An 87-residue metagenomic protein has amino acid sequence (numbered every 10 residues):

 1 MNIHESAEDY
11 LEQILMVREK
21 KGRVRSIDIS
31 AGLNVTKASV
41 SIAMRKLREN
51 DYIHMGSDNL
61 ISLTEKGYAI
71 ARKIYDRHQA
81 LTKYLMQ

Functional and structural regions predicted by a protein language model:
N2-V35: N-terminal helix-turn-helix DNA-binding core of bacterial DNA-binding proteins
V17, N50, R77: Change "in soluble alpha/beta enzymes" to "in soluble alpha/beta proteins
I29, V40-N50: Basic amphipathic alpha-helical segments that dock to polyanions
L47-E65: Beta-hairpin "wing" of winged helix-turn-helix
N59-R77: Basic, amphipathic "hinge/linker" alpha-helix immediately C-terminal to the N-terminal HTH DNA-binding motif
Q79-Q87: Amphipathic alpha-helical dimerization/coiled-coil segments that flank or bridge DNA-binding/regulatory modules
